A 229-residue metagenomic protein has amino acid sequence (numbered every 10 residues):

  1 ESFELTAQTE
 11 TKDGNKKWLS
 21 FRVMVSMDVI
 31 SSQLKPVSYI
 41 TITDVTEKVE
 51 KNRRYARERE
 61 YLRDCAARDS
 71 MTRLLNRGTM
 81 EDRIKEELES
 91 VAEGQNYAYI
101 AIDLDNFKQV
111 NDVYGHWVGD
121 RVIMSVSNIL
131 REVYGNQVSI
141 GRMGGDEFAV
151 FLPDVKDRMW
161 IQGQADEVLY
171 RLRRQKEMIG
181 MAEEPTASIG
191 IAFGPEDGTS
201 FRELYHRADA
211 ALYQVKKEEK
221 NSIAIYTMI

Functional and structural regions predicted by a protein language model:
L5-K16, M24: PAS-family sensory domains
F21-S38: Short loop/turn elements at sensory-signaling interfaces that couple input to output
L34-S38, T79, N96, N221: Short beta-strand edge/capping elements of PAS-family sensory modules
T41, I100: Sensory beta-strand/linker motifs that couple input domains to effectors
T43-R57: PAS-associated C-terminal cap
D44-T46, L104-D105, V155, I229: PAS/PAC or PAS-like capping segment
R63, A67, N76-A98, D105-G135 (+5 more regions): Conserved long alpha-helical elements within nucleotide-processing catalytic cores of c-di-GMP signaling and class III
I140, E167, M181-A182, S188-E196 (+2 more regions): Cyclic nucleotide signaling catalytic output domains
